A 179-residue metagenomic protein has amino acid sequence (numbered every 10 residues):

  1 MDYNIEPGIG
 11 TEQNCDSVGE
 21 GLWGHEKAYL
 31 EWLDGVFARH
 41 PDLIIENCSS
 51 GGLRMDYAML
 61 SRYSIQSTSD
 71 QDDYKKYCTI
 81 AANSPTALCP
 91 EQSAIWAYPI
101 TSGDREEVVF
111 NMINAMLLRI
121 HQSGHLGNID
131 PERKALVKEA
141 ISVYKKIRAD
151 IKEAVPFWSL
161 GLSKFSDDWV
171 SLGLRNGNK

Functional and structural regions predicted by a protein language model:
M1-Y3, V18, K179: Short intrinsically disordered, low-complexity coil segments enriched in acidic
Y3-I9, S49-L53: Active-site-proximal loop/turn and secondary-structure-junction residues that shape catalytic pockets, frequently
I5-L30, Y74: Aromatic- and acidic-residue-enriched carbohydrate-binding clefts of CAZyme catalytic domains
G8, E12-Q13, F37-I44, K145 (+1 more regions): Hydrophobic alpha-helix feature that most strongly marks membrane-spanning transmembrane helices and their immediate
W23-N128: Glycan-recognition surfaces
F37, W158-G161, G173: Short, Gly/Pro- and small/polar-rich lid/capping loops
V109-G161: Catalytic cores of secreted or luminal carbohydrate-active enzymes
S163-K179: Carbohydrate-binding surface patches
